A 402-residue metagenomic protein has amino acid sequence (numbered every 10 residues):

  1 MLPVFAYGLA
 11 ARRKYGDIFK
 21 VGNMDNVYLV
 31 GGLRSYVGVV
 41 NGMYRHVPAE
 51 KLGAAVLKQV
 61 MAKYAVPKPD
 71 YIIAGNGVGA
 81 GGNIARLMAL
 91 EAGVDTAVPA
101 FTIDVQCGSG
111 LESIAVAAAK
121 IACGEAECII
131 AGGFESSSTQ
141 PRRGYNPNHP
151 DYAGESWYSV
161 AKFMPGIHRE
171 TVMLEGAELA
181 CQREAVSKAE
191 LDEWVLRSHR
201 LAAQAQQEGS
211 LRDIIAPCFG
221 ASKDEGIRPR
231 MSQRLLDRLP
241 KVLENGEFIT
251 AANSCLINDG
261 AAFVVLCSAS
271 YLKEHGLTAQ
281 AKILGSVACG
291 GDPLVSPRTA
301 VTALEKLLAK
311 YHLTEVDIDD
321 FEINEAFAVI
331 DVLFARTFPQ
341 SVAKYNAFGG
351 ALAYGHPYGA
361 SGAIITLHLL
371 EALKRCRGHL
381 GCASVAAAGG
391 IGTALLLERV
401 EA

Functional and structural regions predicted by a protein language model:
F19-A49, Q182, R234-P297, T302 (+5 more regions): Condensing-enzyme catalytic core mediating Claisen C-C bond formation in acyl metabolism
R34, H46-A55, K63, E190-E274 (+1 more regions): N-terminal extracellular/periplasmic Venus flytrap/periplasmic-binding protein-like
R34-M61, V78-G79, F101-A115, E127 (+5 more regions): Active-site pocket-shaping loop/turn-to-helix segments
R45-G108, E112-I121, E125-C128, F134-A153 (+3 more regions): Conserved beta-ketoacyl condensing-enzyme motif
N76-E127, I167-V172, Q233-L256, T337-I365 (+2 more regions): Conserved catalytic cysteine-centered active-site region of acyl-thioester-dependent Claisen-condensing enzymes
V105-E135, C181-L211, V264-S270, P357-G378 (+1 more regions): Active-site-proximal alpha-helical scaffold in enzymes
E178, L284-A353: Active-site pocket-lining segment
